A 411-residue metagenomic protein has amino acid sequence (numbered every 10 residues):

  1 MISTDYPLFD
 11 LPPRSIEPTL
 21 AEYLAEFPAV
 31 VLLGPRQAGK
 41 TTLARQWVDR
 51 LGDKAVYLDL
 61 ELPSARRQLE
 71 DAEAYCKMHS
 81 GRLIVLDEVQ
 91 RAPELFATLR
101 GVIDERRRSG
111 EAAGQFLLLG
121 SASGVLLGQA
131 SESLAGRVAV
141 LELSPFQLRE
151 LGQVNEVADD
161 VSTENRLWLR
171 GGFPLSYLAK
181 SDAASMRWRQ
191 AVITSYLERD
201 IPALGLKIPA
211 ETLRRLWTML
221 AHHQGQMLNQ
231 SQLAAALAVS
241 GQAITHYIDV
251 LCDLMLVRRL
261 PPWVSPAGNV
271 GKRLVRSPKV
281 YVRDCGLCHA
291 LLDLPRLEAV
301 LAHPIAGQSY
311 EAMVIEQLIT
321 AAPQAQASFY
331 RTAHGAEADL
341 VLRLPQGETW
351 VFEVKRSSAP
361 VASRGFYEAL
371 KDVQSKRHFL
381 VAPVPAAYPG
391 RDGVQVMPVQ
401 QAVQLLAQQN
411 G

Functional and structural regions predicted by a protein language model:
M1-A21: N-terminal pre-Walker A segment at the start of P-loop NTPase domains
I2-T4, A113, A122-S123, L127-M227 (+1 more regions): Interdomain motor-coupling "hinge/lid" segment immediately C-terminal to the ATP-binding subdomain of NTP-driven enzymes
L32: Hydrophobic anchor at the beta1->P-loop junction of P-loop NTPases
K40: Conserved lysine of the Walker
L43: Hydrophobic positions on the alpha1 helix immediately C-terminal to the Walker A/P-loop
F96-L118: Conserved catalytic/switch belt of AAA+ P-loop NTPases
S144, P385-G411: Domain-level recognition of nuclease-like catalytic cores that cleave nucleotide substrates
D182-E348: Accessory nucleic acid-recognition modules appended to NTPase machines
